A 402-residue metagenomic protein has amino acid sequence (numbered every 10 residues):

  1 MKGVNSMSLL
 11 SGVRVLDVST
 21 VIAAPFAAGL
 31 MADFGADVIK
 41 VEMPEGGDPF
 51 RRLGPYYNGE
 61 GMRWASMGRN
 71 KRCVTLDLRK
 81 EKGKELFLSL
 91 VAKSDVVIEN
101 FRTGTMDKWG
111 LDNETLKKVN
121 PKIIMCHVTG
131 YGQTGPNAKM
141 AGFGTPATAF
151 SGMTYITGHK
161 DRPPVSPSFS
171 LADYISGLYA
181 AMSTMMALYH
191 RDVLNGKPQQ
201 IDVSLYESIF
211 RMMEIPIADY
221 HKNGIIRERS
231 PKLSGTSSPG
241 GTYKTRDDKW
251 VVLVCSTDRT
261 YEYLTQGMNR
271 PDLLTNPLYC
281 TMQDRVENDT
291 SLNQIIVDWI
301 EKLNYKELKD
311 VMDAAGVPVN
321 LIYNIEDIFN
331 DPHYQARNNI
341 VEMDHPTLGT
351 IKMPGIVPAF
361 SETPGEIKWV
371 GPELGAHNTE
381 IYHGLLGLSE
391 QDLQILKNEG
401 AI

Functional and structural regions predicted by a protein language model:
K2-L194, E373, T379-I402: N-terminal helix-loop segment corresponding to the beta1-alpha1 unit of nucleotide/adenylate-binding folds
K2-R14, R227, K244-R246, D327-I402: Terminal low-complexity tails and localization/encapsulation signals of metabolic enzymes
V38, D313-D327, L388-L393: Short, well-structured beta-strand/strand-turn elements
E45, Y131-G132, L205-F210, D247-K249 (+3 more regions): Glycine-rich beta-alpha junction loops
Q133, D161-F169, D192-I209, E228-G235 (+1 more regions): Conserved Rossmann-fold dehydrogenase catalytic segment
P163-A172, K244-K249, T363-E366: Flexible glycine/proline-enriched surface loops and loop-helix/loop-strand junctions
G177-P198, R211-N223, T265-P271: Oxidoreductase and adenylate-handling cofactor-binding alpha/beta cores
P239-A315, V319: Aromatic-enriched alpha-helical interface/lid elements that frame and gate functional surfaces
